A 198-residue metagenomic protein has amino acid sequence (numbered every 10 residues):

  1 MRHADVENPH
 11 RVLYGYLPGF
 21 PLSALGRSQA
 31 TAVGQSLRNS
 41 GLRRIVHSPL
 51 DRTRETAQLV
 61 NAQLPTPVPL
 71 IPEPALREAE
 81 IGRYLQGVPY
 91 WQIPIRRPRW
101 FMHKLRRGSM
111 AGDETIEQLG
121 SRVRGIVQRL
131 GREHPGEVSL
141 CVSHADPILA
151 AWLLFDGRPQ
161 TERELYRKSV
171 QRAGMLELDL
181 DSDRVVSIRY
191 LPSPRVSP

Functional and structural regions predicted by a protein language model:
H3, G26, H144: Short, conserved phosphate/pyrophosphate- and ester-handling motifs at nucleotide-, phospho-/glycolipid
V6-T56, V60, G112-V123: Loop-to-helix element that buttresses phosphate recognition and phosphoryl-transfer chemistry
A32-F101: Phosphate-coordination/substrate-recognition cap region in phosphate-metabolizing enzymes
L59, A150-L154: Active-site signature of alpha/beta-hydrolase-fold catalytic machinery across serine- and Asp/Cys-nucleophile hydrolases
T66, A79-Y90, R132-E137, L153-P198: Acidic, low-complexity terminal tails and accessory targeting/binding regions of phosphate-metabolizing enzymes
P98-Q118: Short glycine/proline- and acidic residue-enriched helix-loop micro-motifs that form flexible lids or anion-recognition
E137-A145: Generic beta-sheet signal
